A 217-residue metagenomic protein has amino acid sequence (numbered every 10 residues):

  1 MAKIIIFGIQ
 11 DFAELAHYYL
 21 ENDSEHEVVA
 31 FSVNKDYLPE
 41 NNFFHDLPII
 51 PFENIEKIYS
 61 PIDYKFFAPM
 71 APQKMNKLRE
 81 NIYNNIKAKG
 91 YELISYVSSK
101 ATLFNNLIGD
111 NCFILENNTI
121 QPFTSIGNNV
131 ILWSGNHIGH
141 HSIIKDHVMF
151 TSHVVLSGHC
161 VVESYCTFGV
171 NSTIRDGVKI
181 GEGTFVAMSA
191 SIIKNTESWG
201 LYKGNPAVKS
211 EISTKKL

Functional and structural regions predicted by a protein language model:
M1-K3, N42, P61-I62, A88 (+1 more regions): Short, Lys/Arg-enriched, disordered terminal segments
M1-S60: Hydrophobic, well-ordered beta-alpha structural blocks that scaffold small-molecule cofactor pockets
I9, V33-N34, A71, S98 (+1 more regions): Cofactor-binding loop segments of dinucleotide-utilizing enzymes, especially the Rossmann-like FAD- and NAD(P)+-binding
D11-F12, K74-K77, S191: Short alpha-helical
A16-H17, N41, K77-R79, T196 (+1 more regions): Short glycine-/acidic-enriched loop or helix-start segments at secondary-structure transitions that form or flank
P39-S98, T102: Phosphate-bearing ligand-interacting subdomains that bind or position ATP/ADP/UDP/GDP/NAD(P) or nucleotide-linked
S95-S210: Structural signal for interior beta-strand "rungs" in well-ordered beta-sheet cores of soluble enzyme domains
